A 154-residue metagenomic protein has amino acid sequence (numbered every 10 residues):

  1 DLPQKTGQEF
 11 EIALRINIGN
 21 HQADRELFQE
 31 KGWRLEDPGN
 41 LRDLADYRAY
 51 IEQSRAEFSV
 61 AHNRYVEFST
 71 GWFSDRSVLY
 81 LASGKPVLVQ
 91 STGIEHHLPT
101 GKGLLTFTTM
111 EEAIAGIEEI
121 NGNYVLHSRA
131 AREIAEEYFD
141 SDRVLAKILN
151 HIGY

Functional and structural regions predicted by a protein language model:
D1-Q8: Short hydrophobic signal-anchor/transmembrane segments that target glycosyltransferases and glycosylation machinery
E9-I16, F58-S59, V89: A structural signal for short, well-ordered beta-strand segments and their strand-loop junctions that often border
F10-Q22, L35-D37: Glycosyltransferase donor-sugar binding loop
A23-Y154: Catalytic binding pocket for nucleotide-activated donors in carbohydrate/polymer assembly enzymes
